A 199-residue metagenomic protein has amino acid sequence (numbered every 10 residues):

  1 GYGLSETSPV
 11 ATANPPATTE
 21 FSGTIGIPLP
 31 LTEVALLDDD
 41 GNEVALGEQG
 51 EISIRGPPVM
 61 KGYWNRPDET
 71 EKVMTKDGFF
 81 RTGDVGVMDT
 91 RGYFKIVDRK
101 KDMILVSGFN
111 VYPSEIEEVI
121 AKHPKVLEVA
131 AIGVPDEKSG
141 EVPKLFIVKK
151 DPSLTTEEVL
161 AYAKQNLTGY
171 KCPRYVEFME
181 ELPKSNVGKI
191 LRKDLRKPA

Functional and structural regions predicted by a protein language model:
G1-E6, I25-P28, A131-P135, E177: Beta-strand->loop->alpha-helix junctions that form or flank phosphate-binding loops in nucleotide-handling enzymes
G1-F21, E33, E43: Gly/Ser/Thr-rich phosphate-binding loop
G3, G26, G41, D84 (+1 more regions): Active-site glycine-centered loops adjacent to acidic/histidine catalytic or metal-binding residues that shape
A11-P16, L37-D38, R55, V148: Short beta-strand-to-turn element immediately C-terminal to the catalytic PLP-Schiff-base lysine in fold type I
I27-L31, N42-V73, V111: Conserved ATP/PPi-binding loop(s) of AMP-dependent carboxylate-activating enzymes
E33, D38-N42, Q49, E69 (+4 more regions): Residue-level recognition of short loop/turn positions
G56, K61-G62, E69-K72, V85-K171 (+3 more regions): AMP-binding/adenylate-forming catalytic core of the ANL superfamily
